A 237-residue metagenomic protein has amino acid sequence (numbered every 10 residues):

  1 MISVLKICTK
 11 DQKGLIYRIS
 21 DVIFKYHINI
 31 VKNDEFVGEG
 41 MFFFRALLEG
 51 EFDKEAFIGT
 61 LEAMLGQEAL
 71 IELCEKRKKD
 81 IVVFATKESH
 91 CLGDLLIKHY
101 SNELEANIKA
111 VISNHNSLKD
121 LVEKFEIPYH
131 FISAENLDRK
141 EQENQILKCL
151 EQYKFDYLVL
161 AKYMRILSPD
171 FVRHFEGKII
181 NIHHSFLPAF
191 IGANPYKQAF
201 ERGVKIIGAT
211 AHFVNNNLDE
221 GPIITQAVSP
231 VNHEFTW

Functional and structural regions predicted by a protein language model:
M1-K10: Short glycine-/aliphatic-rich beta-strand segments at the starts of folded cytosolic domains
I2, I19, C74-R77: FNR-like FAD-binding dehydrogenase module
I2, I30, A106-I108: A broad structural signal for short, well-ordered beta-strand segments within beta-sheet-rich domains
K10-V31: Short amphipathic alpha-helix segments
F36-W237: One-carbon transfer enzymes
